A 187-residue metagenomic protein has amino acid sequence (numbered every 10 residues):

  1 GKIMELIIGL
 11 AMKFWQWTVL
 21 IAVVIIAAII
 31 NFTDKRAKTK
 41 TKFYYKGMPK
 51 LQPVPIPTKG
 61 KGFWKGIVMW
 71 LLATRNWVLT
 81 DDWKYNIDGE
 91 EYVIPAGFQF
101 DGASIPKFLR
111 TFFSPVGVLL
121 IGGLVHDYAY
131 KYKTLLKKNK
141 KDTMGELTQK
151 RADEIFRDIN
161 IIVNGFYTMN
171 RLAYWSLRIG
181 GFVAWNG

Functional and structural regions predicted by a protein language model:
G1-I3: Short, Lys/Arg-enriched N-terminal segments with co-localized hydrophobic residues within the first ~10-30 amino acids
E5-G187: Extended terminal accessory/targeting regions
